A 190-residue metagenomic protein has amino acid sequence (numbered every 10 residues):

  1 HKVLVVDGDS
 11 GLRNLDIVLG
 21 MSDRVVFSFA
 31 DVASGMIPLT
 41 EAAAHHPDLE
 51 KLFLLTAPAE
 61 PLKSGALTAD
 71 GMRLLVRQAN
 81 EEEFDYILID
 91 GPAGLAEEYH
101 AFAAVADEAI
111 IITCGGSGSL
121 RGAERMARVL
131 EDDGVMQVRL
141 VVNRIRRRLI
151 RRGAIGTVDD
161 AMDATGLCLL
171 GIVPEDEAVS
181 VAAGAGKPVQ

Functional and structural regions predicted by a protein language model:
H1-V3: Walker A (P-loop) phosphate-binding motif
V5-D85, S180-Q190: P-loop/Walker-type NTP enzyme "switch/lid" segment
D70-L74, N80-E82, Y86-E175, V181: Conserved catalytic-core segment of NTP-binding enzymes
